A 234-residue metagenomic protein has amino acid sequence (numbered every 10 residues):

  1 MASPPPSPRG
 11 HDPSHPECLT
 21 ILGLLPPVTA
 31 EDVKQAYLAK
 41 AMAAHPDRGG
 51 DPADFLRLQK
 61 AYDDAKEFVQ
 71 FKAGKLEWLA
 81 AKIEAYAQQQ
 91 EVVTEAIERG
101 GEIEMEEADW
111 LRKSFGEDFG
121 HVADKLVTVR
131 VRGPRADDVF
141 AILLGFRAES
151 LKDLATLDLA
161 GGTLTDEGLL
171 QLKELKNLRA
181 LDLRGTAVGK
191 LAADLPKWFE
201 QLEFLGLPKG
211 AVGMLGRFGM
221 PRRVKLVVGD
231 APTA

Functional and structural regions predicted by a protein language model:
M1-R48, R57-A65: N-terminal J-domain/J-like co-chaperone modules of DnaJ/Hsp40 proteins
P52-D63, G116-V122: Short, Lys/Arg-enriched alpha-helical microdomains
E84-M105: Surface-exposed cap/linker segments adjacent to membranes
E98-E174, R179: LRR N-terminal entry segment and analogous cap-like coil->beta motifs
T128, D153-D158, N177-D182, Q201-G206 (+1 more regions): Conserved LRR concave beta-strand detector
P134, A160-G162, T186, G210 (+1 more regions): Conserved "Asn-ladder"/turn position within leucine-rich repeats
I142-S150, L169-K176, A192-E200, L215-V224: A structural signal for leucine-rich repeat
